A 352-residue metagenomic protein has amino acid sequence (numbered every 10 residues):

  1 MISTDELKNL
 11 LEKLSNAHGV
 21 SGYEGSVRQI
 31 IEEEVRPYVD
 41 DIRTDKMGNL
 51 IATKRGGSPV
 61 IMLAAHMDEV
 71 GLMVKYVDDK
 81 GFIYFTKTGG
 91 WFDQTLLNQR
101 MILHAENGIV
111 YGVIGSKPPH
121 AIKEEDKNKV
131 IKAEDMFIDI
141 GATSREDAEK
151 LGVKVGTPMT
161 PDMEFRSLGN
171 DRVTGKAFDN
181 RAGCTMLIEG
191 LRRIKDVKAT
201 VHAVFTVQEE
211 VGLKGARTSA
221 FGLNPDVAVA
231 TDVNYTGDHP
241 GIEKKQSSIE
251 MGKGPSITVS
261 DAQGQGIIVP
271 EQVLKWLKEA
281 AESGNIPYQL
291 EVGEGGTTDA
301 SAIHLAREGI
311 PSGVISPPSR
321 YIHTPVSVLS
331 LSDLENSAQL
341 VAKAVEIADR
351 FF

Functional and structural regions predicted by a protein language model:
M1-F352: N-terminal hydrophobic/helix-forming segments and targeting peptides
